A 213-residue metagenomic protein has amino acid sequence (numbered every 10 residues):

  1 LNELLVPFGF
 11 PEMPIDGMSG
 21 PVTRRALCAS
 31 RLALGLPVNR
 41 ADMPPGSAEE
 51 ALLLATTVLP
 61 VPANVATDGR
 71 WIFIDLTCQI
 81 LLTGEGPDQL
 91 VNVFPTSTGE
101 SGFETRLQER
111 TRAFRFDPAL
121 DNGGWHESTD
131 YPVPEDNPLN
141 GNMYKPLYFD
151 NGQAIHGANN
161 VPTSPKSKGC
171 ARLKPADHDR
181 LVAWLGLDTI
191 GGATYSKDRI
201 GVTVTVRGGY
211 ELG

Functional and structural regions predicted by a protein language model:
N2, R24, C28, E50 (+6 more regions): Extracytoplasmic/secreted envelope proteins and their assembly/folding machinery, especially bacterial periplasmic
E3-L52: Short acidic, glycine/serine/threonine-rich helix-capping segments at coil-helix boundaries
L5-F10, R31-V38, T57, E85 (+4 more regions): Sec/Tat-exported extracytoplasmic proteins
E12, D16-G20, R24, D42 (+6 more regions): Solvent-exposed, acidic/flexible segments
M13, G17-G20, M43, S97-G102 (+5 more regions): Glycine-centered flexibility sites
V38, V65-T67, Q108-E109, E127-G213: Exported/periplasmic cell-wall-interacting domains
S47-N64: Charged, flexible boundary elements
L59-T163: Gly/Pro-biased beta-strand-loop elements
